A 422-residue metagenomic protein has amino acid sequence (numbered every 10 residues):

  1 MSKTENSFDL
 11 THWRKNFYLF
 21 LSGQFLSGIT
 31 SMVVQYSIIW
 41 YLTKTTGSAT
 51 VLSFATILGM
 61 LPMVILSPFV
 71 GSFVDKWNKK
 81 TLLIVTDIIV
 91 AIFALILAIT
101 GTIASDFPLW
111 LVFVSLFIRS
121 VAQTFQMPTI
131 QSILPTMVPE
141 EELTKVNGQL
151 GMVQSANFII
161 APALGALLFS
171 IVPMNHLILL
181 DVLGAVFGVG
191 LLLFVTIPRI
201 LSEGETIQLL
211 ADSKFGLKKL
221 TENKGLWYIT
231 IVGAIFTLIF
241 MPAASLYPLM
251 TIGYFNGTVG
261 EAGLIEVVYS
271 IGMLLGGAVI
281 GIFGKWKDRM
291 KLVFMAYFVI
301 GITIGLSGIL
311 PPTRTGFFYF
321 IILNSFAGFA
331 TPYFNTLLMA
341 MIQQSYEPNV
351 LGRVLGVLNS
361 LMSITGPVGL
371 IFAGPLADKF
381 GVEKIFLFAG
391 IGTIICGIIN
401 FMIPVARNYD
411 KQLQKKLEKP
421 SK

Functional and structural regions predicted by a protein language model:
S2-F17, P198-T230, K419-K422: Juxtamembrane intracellular "pre-TM" segments in multi-pass secondary transporters
K3-P62, E222-Y269: Helix-loop boundary and gating motifs at the non-cytosolic
Y18-Q35, L58-V74, N78-F93, L111-S170 (+7 more regions): Substrate-agnostic recognition of the 12-TM MFS/MFS-like secondary transporter fold
I39-T45, A98-I103, I160-L180, G253-Y254 (+1 more regions): Transmembrane alpha-helix termini and helix-breaking/packing motifs in multi-pass membrane transporters
T43, I96-T100, R119, L192 (+3 more regions): MFS-fold secondary transporters
I65, K76, L82, K214 (+3 more regions): C-terminal transmembrane bundle of multi-pass solute transporters/carriers
I88-S105, V299-T313: C-terminal ends and interior cores of transmembrane alpha-helices in multi-pass membrane transporters/permeases
S132, T136, I178-I207, F401-K416: Helix-loop junctions on the cytosolic side of multi-pass membrane transporters, especially the intracellular loop
